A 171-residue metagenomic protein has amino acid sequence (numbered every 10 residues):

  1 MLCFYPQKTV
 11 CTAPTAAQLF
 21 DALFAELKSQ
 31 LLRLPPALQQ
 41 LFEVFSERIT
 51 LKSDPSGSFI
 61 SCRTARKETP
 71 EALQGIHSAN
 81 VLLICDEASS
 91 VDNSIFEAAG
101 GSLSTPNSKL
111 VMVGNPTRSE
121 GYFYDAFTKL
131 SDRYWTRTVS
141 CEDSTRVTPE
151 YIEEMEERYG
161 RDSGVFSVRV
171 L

Functional and structural regions predicted by a protein language model:
M1-L171: Phosphate/NTP-binding elements of NTP-utilizing enzymes
